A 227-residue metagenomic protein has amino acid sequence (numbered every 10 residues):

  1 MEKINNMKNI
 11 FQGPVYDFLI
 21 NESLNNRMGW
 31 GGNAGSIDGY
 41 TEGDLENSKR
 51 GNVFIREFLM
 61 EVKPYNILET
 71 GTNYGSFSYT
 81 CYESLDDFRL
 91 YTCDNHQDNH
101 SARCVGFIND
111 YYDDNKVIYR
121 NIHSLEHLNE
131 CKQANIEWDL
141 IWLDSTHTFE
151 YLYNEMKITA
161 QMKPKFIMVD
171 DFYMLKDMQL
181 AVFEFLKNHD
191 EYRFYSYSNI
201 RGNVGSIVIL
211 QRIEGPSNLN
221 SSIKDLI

Functional and structural regions predicted by a protein language model:
M1-W30, G215-I227: Non-catalytic N-terminal targeting/anchoring module and adjacent flexible stem/linker that precedes the structured
N5, I10-Q12, L24, A34 (+4 more regions): Generic detection of intrinsically disordered/low-complexity segments and helix-coil linkers/edges
F11-V62: Class I SAM-dependent methyltransferase Rossmann-like catalytic core, especially the SAM/SAH-binding loop
T41-I227: S-adenosylmethionine/decaboxylated-SAM
